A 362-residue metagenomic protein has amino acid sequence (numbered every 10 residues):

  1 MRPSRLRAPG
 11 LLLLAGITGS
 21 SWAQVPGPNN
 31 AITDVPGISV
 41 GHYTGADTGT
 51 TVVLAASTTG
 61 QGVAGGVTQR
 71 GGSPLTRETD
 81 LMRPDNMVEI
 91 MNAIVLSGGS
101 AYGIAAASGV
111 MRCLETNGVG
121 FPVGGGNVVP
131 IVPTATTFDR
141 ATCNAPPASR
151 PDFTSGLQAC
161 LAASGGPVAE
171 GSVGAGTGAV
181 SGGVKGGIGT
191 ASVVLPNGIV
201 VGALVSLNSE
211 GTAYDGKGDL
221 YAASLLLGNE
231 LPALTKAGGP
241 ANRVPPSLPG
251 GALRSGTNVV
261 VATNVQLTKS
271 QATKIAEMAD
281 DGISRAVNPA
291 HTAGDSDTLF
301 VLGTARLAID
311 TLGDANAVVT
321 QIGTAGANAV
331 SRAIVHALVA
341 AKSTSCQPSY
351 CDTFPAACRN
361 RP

Functional and structural regions predicted by a protein language model:
M1-G10: Bacterial N-terminal signal peptides that target proteins for export
R5, S21-W22: Compositionally biased regions
P9-S20: Bacterial N-terminal signal peptides
Q24-A101, A105, E115-P362: A structural signal for small-residue-enriched, beta-sheet-centric alpha/beta enzyme cores and oligomeric scaffold folds
S108-G109: Metal-associated gating/positioning segment near the N- to mid-region
